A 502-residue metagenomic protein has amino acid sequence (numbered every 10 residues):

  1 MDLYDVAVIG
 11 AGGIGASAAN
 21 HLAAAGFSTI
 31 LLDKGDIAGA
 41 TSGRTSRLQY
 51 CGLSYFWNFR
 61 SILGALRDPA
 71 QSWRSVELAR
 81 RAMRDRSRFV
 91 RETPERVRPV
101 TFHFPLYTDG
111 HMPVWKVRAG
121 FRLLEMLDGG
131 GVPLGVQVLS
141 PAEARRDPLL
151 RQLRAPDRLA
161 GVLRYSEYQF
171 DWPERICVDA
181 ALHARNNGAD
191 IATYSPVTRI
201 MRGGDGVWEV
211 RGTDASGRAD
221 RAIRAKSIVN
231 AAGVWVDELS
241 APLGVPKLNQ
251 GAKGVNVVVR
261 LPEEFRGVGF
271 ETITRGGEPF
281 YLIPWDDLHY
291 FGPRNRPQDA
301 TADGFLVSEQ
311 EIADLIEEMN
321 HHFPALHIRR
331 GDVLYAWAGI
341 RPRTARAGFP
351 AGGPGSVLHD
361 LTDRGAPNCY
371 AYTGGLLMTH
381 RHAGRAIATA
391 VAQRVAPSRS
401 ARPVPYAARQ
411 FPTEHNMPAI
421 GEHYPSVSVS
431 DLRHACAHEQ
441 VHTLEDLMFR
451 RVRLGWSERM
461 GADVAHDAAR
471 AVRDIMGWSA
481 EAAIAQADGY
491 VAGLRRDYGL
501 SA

Functional and structural regions predicted by a protein language model:
D2-Y4, G217-S227: Core beta-strand elements of the Rossmann-like FAD/NAD(P) dinucleotide-binding domain in flavoenzyme oxidoreductases
Y4-L31: N-terminal Rossmann-like FAD-binding beta1-loop-alpha1 element of flavoenzymes
I9, I223-G233: Short hydrophobic core segments
A24-R44: Glycine-rich FAD pyrophosphate-binding loop
R47-L150: Dinucleotide-binding Rossmann-like beta1-alpha1 core, especially the glycine-rich loop that anchors the ADP
F104-N187, A192, I200-G206, A347-G348: Flavin (FAD/FMN) cofactor-binding and adjacent substrate-gating region of FAD-dependent oxidoreductase domains
L159, R175-D179, P246-K253, E263-F265 (+4 more regions): C-terminal catalytic lobe of FAD-dependent flavoproteins
N230-G244: Flavin (primarily FAD) binding-site architecture
